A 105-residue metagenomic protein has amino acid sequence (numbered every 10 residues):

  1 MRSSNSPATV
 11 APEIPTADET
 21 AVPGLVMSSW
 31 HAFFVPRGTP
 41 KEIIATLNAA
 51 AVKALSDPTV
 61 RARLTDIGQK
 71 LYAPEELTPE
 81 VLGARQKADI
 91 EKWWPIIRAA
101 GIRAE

Functional and structural regions predicted by a protein language model:
M1-E105: Conserved, function-defining micro-sites of small-solute handling proteins
